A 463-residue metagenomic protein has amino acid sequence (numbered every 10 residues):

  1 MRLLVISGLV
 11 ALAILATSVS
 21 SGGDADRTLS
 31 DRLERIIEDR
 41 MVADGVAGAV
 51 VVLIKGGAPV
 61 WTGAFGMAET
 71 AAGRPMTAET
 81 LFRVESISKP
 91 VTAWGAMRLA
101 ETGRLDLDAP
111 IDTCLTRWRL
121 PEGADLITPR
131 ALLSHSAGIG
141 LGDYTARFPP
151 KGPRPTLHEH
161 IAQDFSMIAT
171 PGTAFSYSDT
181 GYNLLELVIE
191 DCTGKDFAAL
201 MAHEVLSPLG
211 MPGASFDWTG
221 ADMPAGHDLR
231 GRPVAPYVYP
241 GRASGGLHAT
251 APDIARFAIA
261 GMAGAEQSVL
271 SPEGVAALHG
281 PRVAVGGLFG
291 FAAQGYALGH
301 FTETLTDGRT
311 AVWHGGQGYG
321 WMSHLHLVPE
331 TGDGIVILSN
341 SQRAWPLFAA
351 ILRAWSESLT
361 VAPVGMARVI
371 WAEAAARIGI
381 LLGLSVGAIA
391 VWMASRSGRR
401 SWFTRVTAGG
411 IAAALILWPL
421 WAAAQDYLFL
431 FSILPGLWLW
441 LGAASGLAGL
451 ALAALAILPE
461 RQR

Functional and structural regions predicted by a protein language model:
M1-A25: Hydrophobic secretory-pathway targeting helix
S21-K55, P59, K195, Y237-R463: Catalytic loop of the DD-peptidase/beta-lactamase superfamily, centered on the K-T-G motif and neighboring
D26-F82, L120-P121, R154, E159 (+2 more regions): Short, conserved catalytic-motif segment at the N-terminal edge
T28, R32, I36, V91 (+12 more regions): Extracytoplasmic/secreted proteins, especially bacterial periplasmic and envelope-associated proteins
V42-V50, A71-A131, A169-D179, R242-G245: Short active-site loop at a secondary-structure junction that contains or immediately precedes the catalytic residue(s)
G66, T77, D112, W313 (+1 more regions): Residue-level detector of conserved, well-ordered beta-strand and adjacent loop positions that form binding/recognition
E69, E122-Y319: Short, surface-exposed loop or secondary-structure junction motifs that flank catalytic or metal-binding residues
S86, A137, S339-N340: Glycine-rich His-Gly loop
